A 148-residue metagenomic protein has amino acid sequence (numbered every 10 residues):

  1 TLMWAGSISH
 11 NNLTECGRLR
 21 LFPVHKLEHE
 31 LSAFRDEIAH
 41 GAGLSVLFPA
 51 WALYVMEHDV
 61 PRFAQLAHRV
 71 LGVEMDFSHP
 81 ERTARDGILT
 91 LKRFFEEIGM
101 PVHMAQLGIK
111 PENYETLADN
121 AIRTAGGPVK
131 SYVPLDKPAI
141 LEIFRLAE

Functional and structural regions predicted by a protein language model:
T1-L89: Active-site segments that bind and position negatively charged phosphate/pyrophosphate groups
F63-L66, V70-E148: C-terminal charged capping/lid subdomain of soluble metabolic enzymes
